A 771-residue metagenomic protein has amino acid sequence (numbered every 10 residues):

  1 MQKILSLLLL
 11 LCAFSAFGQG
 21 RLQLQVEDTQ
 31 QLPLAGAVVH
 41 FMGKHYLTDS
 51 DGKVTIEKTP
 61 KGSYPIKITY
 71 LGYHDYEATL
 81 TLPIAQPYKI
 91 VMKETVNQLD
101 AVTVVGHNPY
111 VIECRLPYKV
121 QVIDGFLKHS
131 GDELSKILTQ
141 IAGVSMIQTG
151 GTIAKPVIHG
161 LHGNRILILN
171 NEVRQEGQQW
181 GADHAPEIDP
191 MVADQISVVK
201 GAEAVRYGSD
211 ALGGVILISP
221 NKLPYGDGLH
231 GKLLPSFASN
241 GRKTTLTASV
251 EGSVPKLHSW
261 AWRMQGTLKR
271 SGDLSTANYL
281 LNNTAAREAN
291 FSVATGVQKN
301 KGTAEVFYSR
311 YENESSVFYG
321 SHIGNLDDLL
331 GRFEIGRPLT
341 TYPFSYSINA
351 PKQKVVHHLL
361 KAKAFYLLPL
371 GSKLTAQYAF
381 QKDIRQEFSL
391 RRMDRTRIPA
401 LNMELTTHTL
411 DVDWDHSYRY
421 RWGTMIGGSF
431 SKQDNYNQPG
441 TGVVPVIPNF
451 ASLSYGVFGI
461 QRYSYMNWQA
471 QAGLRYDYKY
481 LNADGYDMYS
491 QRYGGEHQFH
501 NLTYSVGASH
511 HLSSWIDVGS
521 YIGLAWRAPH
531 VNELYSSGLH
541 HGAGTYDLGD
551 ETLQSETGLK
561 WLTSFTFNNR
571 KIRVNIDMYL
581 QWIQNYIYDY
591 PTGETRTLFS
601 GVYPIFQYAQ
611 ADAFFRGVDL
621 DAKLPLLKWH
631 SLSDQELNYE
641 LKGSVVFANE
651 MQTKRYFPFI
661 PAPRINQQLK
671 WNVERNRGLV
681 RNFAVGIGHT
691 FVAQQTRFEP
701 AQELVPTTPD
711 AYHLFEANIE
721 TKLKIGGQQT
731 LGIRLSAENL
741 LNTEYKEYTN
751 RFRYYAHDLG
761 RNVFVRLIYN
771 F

Functional and structural regions predicted by a protein language model:
E27, T69-Y73, P83-L127, G163: Short, acidic, small-residue-rich periplasmic hinge/interaction motif at the N-terminus of Gram-negative outer-membrane
E57, L127, V173-G201: Short acidic/polar hinge/loop motifs at secondary-structure boundaries that mediate gating or recognition
P87-V91, G125, L134-L138, A154-V157 (+5 more regions): N-terminal periplasmic accessory domains that precede and gate Gram-negative outer-membrane beta-barrel machines
V192-D194, V205-A277, T284-F291, K299-G302: Outer-membrane beta-barrel translocator/receptor signature
S271, N282-T284, E288, G302-L367 (+4 more regions): Flexible loop and strand-edge segments within Gram-negative outer membrane beta-barrel domains
R397-D413, G456, L548-Q554, K560 (+2 more regions): Outer membrane beta-barrel strand-and-loop segments of large Gram-negative receptors, especially TonB-dependent
W526, I583-N585, D589, L637 (+2 more regions): C-terminal beta-signal and adjacent terminal beta-strands/loops of Gram-negative outer-membrane beta-barrel proteins
Y579-I583, G601-Q695: Gram-negative outer-membrane beta-barrel transporters
